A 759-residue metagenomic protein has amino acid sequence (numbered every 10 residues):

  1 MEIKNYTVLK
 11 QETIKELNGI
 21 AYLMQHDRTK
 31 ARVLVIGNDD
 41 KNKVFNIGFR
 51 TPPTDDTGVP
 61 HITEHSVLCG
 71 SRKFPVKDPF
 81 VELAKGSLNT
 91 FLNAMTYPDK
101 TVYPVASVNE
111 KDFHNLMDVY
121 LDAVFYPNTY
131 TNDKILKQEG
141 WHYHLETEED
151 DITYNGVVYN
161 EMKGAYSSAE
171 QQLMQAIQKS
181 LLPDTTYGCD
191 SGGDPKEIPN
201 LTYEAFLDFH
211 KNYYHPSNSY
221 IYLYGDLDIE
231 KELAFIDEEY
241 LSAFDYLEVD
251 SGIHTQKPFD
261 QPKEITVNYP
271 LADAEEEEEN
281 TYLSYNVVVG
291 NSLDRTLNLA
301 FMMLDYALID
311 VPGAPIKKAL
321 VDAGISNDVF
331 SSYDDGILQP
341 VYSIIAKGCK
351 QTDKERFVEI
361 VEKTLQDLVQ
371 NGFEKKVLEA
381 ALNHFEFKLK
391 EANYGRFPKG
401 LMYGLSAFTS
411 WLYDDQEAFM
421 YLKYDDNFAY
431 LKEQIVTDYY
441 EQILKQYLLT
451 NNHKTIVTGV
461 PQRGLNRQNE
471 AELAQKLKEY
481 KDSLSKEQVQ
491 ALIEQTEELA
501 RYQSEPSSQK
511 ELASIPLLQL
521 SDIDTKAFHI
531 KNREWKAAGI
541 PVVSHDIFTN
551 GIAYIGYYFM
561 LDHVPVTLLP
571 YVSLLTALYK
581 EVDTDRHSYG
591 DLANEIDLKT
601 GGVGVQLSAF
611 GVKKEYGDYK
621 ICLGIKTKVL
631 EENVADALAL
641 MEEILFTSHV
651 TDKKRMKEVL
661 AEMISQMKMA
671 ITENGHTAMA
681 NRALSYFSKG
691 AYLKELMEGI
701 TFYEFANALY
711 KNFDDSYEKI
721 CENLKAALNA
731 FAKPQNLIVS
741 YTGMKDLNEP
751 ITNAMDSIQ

Functional and structural regions predicted by a protein language model:
M1-F80, P104, V108, D118 (+11 more regions): His/Glu-rich zincin catalytic helix
N42-P52, D78-Y126, D133-H144, Q171-K196 (+7 more regions): M16 family metallopeptidases and their MPP-like homologs
L145-E149: Short, exposed interaction segments that mediate macromolecular assembly or regulatory contacts
A165-Q171, L448-L449: Structured, non-catalytic alpha/beta "coupling" segments that mediate domain-domain communication and provide generic
L173, I177, I198-H210, S716-L728: Structured alpha-helical segments in the cores of large, soluble enzyme domains
I443-Y447, A754-M755: Core subunits and conserved enzymes of cellular information-processing and envelope-translocation systems across
